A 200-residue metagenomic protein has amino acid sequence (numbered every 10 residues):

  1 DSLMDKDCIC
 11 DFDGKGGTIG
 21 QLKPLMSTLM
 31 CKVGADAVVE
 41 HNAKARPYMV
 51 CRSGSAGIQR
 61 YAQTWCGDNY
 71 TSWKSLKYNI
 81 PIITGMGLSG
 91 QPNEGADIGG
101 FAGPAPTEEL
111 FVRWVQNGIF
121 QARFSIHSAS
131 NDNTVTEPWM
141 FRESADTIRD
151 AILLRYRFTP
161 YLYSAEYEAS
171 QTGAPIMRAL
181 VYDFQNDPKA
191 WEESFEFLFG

Functional and structural regions predicted by a protein language model:
D1-G200: Catalytic-domain carbohydrate-binding cleft regions of carbohydrate-active enzymes
